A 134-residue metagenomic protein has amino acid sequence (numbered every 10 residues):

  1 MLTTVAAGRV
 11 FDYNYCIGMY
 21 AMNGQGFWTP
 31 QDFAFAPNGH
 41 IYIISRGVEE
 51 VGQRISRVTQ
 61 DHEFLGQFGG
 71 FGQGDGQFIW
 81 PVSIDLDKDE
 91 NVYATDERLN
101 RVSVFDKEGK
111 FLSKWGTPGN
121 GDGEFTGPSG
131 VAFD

Functional and structural regions predicted by a protein language model:
M1-D134: Eukaryotic scaffold repeat domains enriched in small/polar residues
